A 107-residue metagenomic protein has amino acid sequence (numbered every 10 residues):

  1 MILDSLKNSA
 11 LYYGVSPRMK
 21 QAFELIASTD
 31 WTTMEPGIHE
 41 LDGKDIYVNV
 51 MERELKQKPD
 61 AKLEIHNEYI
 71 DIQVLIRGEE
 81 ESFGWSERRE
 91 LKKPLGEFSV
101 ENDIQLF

Functional and structural regions predicted by a protein language model:
M1-V50, Q57, K62-I65: A short, N-terminal "cap"/entry segment at the start of jelly-roll beta-barrel domains of the cupin/DSBH fold
N8, R53, R88-E90: Residue-level signature for short turns and capping positions that connect secondary-structure elements
E68-P94, F98-I104: Glycine- and acidic-residue-biased ligand/ion/polar-headgroup-sensing regions
F107: Conserved metal-binding segment of the jelly-roll/cupin
